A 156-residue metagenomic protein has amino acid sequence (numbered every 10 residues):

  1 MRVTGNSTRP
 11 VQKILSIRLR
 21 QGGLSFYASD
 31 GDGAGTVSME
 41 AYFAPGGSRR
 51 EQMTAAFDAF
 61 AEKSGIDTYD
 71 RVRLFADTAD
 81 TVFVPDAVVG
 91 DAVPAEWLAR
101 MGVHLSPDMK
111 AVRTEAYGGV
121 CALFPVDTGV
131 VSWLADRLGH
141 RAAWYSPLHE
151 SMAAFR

Functional and structural regions predicted by a protein language model:
M1-V3, D32, R49, L105-M109 (+1 more regions): Amphipathic, alpha-helical segments enriched in basic
R2-T36, D77, M152-R156: Gly/Thr-rich phosphate-binding beta-strand-loop-beta motif of the actin/hexokinase/Hsp70
R2-T4, R9-V11, F57-A59, I66 (+1 more regions): Sparse, context-dependent recognition of short Cys/His-centered cofactor- or disulfide-binding micro-motifs
Q12, G33-E40, R49-R50, Y69: A broad structural signal for short, well-ordered beta-strand segments within beta-sheet-rich domains
S38-A44, A59-K63, D67-F155: Active-site neighborhood for divalent-cation/phosphate handling
R49-A59: Well-ordered, non-membrane alpha-helical segments in soluble/globular domains
